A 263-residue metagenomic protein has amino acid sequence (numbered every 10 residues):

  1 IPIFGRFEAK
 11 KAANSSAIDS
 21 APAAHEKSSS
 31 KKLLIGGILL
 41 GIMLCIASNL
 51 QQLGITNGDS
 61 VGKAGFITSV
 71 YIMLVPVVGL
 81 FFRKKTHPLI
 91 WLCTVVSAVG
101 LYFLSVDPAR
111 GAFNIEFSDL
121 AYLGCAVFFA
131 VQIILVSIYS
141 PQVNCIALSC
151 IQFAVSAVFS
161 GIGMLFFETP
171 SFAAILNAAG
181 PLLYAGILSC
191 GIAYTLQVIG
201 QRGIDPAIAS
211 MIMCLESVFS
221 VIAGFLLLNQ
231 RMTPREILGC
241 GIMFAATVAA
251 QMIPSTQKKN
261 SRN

Functional and structural regions predicted by a protein language model:
I1, T86-D107, C125, F129 (+3 more regions): Hydrophobic transmembrane alpha-helices of multi-pass small-molecule transport proteins
I1-I3, I35, L39, L89-V99 (+2 more regions): Hydrophobic alpha-helical transmembrane segments of multi-pass integral membrane proteins, especially transporters
P2-A13, A21-I67, F103, G186-I204: Specific transmembrane alpha-helical segments of multi-pass solute transporters/efflux pumps, especially DMT/EamA
P2-G5, Y71-V95, V218-L238: C-terminal transmembrane-helix exit sites in multi-pass transporters
G5, A178-G180, M213-N263: C-terminal-most transmembrane helix of multi-pass membrane proteins
A17-E26, I55, D59-K63, V131-V155 (+1 more regions): Juxtamembrane helix-loop-helix junctions in multi-pass membrane proteins
G41, C45-N49, I72-V77, Y102 (+6 more regions): Hydrophobic/small/kink-forming positions within alpha-helical transmembrane segments of polytopic membrane proteins
A64-V70, V136-A157, C190-L226: Helix-helix packing/entry segments at the starts of transmembrane helices
